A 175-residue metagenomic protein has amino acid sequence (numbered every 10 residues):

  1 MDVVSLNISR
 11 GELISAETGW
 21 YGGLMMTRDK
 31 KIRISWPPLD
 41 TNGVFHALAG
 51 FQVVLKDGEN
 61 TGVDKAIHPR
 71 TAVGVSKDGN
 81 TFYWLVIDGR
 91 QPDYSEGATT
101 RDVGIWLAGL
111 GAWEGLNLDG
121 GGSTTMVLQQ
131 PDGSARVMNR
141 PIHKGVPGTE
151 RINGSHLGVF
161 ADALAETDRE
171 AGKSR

Functional and structural regions predicted by a protein language model:
M1-R175: Gly/Ser/Thr/Pro-rich low-complexity, intrinsically disordered segments
